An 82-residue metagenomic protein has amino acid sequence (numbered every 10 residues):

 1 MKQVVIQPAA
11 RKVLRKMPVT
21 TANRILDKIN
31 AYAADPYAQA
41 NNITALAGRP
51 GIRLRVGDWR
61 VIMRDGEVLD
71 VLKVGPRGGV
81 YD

Functional and structural regions predicted by a protein language model:
M1-K12, K16-N23, V56-W59, R64-D82: Enriched for short, Lys/Arg-rich terminal
I29-N30, L46-G48, I62, R77-G79: Short, intrinsically disordered/low-complexity patches at protein termini and at juxtamembrane boundaries
N30-L54: A short, surface-exposed loop/turn module that caps and links secondary-structure elements
